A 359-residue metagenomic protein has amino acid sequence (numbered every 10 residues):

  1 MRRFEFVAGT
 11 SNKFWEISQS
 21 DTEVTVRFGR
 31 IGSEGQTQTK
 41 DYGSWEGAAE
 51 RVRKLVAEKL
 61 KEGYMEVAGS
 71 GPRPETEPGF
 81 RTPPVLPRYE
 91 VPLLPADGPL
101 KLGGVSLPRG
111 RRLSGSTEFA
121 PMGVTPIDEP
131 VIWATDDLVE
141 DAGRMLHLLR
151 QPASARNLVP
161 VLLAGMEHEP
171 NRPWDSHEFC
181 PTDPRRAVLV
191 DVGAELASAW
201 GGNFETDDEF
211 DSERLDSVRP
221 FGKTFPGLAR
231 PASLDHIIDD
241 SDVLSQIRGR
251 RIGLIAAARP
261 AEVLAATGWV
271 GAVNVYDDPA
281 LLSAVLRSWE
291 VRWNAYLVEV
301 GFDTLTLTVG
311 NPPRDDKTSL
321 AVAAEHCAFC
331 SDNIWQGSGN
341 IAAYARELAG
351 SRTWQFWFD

Functional and structural regions predicted by a protein language model:
R2-G9: A short beta-strand micro-motif
R3, A258-V275: Short glycine-/aliphatic-rich beta-strand segments at the starts of folded cytosolic domains
K13-T39: Short aromatic-glycine-(Arg/Gly/Cys) micro-motifs in beta-strand/loop hairpins
F14-Q19, Y276-V291: Short amphipathic alpha-helix segments
G43-K61: A short, charged, amphipathic alpha-helix used as a generic interaction element across diverse proteins
E62-P78: Intrinsically disordered, low-complexity charged/polar segments
G79-V263: Extended, low-hydrophobicity segments enriched in charged/polar residues
A280-A284, V291, L297-D359: Alpha-helical oligomerization segments
